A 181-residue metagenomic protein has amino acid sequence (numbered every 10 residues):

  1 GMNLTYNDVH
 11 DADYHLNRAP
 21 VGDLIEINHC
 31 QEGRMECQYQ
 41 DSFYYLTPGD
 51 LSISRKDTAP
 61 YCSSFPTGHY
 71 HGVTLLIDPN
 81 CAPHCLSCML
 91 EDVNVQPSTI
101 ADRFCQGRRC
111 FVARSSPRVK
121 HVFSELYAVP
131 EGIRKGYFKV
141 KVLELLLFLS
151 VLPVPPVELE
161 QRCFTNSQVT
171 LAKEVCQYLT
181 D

Functional and structural regions predicted by a protein language model:
G1-P97: N-terminal regulatory/effector-sensing and dimerization cores that precede helix-turn-helix DNA-binding domains
R18-V21, G132, G136, N166: Short, solvent-exposed segments of well-ordered alpha helices
N28, P48-L51, Q96, R103 (+3 more regions): Short, surface-exposed, charged/polar-biased interaction segments
A82-C85, E131-G132, L146-F148: Secondary-structure boundary elements
H84, D102, P155: Conserved FAD/dinucleotide-binding core of flavoprotein oxidoreductases
D92-V142: Amphipathic alpha-helical segments enriched in hydrophobic/aromatic residues interleaved with Lys/Arg
S115-E125, K139-V154, E158-D181: A short, Lys/Arg-enriched amphipathic alpha-helix from helix-turn-helix/homeodomain DNA-binding modules
